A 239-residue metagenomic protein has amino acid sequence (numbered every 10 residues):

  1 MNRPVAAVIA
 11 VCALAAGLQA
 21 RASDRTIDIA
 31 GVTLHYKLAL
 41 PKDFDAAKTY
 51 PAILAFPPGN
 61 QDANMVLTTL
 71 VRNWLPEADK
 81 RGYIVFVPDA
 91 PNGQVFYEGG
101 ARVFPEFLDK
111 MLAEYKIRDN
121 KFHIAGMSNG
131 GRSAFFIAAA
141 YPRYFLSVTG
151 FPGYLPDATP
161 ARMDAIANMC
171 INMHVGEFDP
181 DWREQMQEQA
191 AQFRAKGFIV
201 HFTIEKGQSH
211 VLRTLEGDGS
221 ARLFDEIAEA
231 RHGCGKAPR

Functional and structural regions predicted by a protein language model:
M1-V8: Bacterial N-terminal signal peptides that target proteins for export
L18-A52, G99-G100, M127-N129, L155 (+4 more regions): A domain-start/cap signature at the N-terminus of enzymes
D43-K48, F96-N129, P142: Gly/Ser-rich "nucleophile elbow"/oxyanion-hole loop immediately N-terminal to the catalytic nucleophile in hydrolases
F44-V95: Short substrate-entry loop that stabilizes the transition state in hydrolases
A52-F56, I84-D89, K121-G126, L146-F151 (+2 more regions): Structural recognition of the beta-strand scaffold that forms the well-ordered cores of secreted hydrolase catalytic
A55-N60, N92, L112-Y115, M127 (+5 more regions): Cell-envelope and extracellular/periplasmic
A113-E114, N120-N168: Primarily recognizes the serine-hydrolase "nucleophile elbow" in alpha/beta-hydrolase and SGNH/GDSL folds
S147, P152-A228: The feature captures the conserved acid-bearing segment of alpha/beta-hydrolase catalytic domains
